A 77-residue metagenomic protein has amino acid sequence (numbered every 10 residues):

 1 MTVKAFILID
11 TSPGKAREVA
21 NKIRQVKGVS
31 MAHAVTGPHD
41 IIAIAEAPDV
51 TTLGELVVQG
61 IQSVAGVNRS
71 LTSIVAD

Functional and structural regions predicted by a protein language model:
M1-D77: A compositional/biophysical signature of low hydrophobicity enriched in polar/charged and small residues
